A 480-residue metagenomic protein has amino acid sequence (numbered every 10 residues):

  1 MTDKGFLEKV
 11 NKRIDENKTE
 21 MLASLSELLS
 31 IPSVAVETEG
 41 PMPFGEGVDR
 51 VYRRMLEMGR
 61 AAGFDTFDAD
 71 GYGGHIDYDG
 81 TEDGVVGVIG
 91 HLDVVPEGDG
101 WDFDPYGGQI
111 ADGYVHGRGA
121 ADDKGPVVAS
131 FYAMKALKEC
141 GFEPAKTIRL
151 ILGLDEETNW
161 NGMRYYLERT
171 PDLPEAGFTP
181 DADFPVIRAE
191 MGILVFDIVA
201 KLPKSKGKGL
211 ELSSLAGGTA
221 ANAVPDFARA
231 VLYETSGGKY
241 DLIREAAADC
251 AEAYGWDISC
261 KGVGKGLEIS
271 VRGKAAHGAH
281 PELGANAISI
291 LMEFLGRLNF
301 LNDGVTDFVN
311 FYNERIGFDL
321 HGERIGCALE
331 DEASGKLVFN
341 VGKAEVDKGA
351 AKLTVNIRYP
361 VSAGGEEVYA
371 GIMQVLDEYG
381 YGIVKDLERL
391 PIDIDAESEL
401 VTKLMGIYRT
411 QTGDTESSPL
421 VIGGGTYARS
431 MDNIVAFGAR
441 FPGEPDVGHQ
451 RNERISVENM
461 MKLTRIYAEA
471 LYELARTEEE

Functional and structural regions predicted by a protein language model:
T2-G87, V94-E97, T354, I455 (+1 more regions): N-terminal helical capping/dimerization or prosegment-like subdomains of hydrolases acting on amide or phosphate bonds
M55, F67, R272-A275, A279-K348 (+3 more regions): An extended, acidic, His-containing surface patch that forms the Zn2+-binding/catalytic region of metallohydrolases
G74-I76, A230, K265-R272, L353-V355 (+1 more regions): A generic structural motif
Y78, A200-L202, L232-S236, V271-G273 (+1 more regions): Short beta-strand-to-loop capping motifs
G84-L152, T158, T170, E175 (+2 more regions): Active-site metal-coordination/substrate-binding segment of hydrolases, especially metallo-dependent peptidases
V95-A111, A200-L202, K206, K261-V271 (+1 more regions): Acidic-glycine-rich active-site phosphate/pyrophosphate-binding loop
D123-P203, G209, R244-A248, E252 (+1 more regions): Acidic/histidine-rich catalytic neighborhood of metal-dependent amide-processing enzymes
D197-I198, P203, K208, A223 (+3 more regions): A short core secondary-structure module
